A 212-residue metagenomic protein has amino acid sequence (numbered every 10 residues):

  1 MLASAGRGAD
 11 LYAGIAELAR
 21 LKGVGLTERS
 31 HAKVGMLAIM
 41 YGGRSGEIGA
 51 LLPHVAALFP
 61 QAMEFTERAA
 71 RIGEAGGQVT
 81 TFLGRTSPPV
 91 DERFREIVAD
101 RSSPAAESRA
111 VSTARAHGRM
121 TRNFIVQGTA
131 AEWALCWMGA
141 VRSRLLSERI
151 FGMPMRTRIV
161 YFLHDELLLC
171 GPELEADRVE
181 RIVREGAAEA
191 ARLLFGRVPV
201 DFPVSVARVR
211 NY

Functional and structural regions predicted by a protein language model:
M1-Y212: Conserved catalytic core of nucleotide polymerization and phosphodiester-bond processing enzymes
